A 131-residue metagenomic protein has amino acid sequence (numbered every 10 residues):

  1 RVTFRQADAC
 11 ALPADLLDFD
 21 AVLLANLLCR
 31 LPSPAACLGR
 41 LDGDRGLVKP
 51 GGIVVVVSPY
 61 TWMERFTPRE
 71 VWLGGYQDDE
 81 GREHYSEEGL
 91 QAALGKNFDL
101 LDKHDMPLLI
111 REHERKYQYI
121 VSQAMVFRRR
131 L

Functional and structural regions predicted by a protein language model:
R1-L12: S-adenosyl-L-methionine
D18-D20: Conserved acidic residues
L23: A conserved beta-strand element that flanks and buttresses the S-adenosyl-L-methionine
N26-R30: Short catalytic micro-motifs in class I SAM-dependent methyltransferases
A35-P50: A short glycine-rich, Lys/Arg-flanked "PGG" loop and its adjoining helix->strand segment in the class I
G51-P59: Conserved beta-strand signature within the Rossmann-like core of class I S-adenosyl-L-methionine
T61-H104: Conserved Class I S-adenosyl-L-methionine
K96-D99, K103-L131: Core SAM-dependent methyltransferase catalytic element
